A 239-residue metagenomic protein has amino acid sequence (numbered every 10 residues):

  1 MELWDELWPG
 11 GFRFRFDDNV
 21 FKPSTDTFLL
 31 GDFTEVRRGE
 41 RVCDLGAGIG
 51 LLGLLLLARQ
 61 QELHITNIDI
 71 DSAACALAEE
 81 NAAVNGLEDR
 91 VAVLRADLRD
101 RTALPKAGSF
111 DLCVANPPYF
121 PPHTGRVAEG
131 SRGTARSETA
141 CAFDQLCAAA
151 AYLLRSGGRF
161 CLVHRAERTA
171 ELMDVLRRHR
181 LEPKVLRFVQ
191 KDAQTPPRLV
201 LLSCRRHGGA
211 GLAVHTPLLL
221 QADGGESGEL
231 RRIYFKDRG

Functional and structural regions predicted by a protein language model:
N19, A140-P197: Conserved Class I SAM-dependent methyltransferase catalytic core
E40-G46: Conserved class I S-adenosyl-L-methionine
I49-E62: Conserved SAM-binding loop of SAM-dependent methyltransferases across substrates and taxa, primarily the Class I
H64-D69: Conserved SAM-binding motif I beta-strand of class I
A78-E79: Conserved SAM-binding loop
L104-L112: A short acidic, Gly/Pro-enriched loop at the edge of an enzyme's catalytic core that lines a small-molecule cofactor
P117-Q145: Mobile active-site "lid"/loop adjacent to the S-adenosyl-L-methionine
Q194-G239: SAM/dcSAM-binding transferase cores
